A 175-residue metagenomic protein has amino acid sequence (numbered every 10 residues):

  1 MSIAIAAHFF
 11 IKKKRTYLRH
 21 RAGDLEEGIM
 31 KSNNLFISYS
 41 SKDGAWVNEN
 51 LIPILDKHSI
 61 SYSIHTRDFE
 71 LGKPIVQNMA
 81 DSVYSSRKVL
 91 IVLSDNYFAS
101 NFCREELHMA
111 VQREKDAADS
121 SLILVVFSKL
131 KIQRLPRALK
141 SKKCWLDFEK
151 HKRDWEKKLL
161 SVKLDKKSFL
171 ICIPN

Functional and structural regions predicted by a protein language model:
M1-I91, V111-A118, K158-N175: Conserved N-terminal substructure of TIR/SEFIR domains
E49-N50, F102-E105, P136-A138: Short amphipathic alpha-helical segments
T66, V126-S128, F148-E149, K163: Residues at the C-termini of beta-strands that transition into short coil/loop
E70-K73, K131-Q133, K150-E156: A short acidic, often aromatic-flanked loop/helix-cap motif at beta-alpha or helix-coil junctions that lines enzyme
N78, L130-S141: Glycine-rich, charge-decorated loop segments at or immediately adjacent to ligand/cofactor-binding or catalytic sites
S85, I91-K131: Amphipathic helical hotspot of TIR/SEFIR-family domains
L107-A110, A138-F148: Aromatic/acidic cage segments in peptide-binding pockets
K142-V162: Output/docking surface of receiver
